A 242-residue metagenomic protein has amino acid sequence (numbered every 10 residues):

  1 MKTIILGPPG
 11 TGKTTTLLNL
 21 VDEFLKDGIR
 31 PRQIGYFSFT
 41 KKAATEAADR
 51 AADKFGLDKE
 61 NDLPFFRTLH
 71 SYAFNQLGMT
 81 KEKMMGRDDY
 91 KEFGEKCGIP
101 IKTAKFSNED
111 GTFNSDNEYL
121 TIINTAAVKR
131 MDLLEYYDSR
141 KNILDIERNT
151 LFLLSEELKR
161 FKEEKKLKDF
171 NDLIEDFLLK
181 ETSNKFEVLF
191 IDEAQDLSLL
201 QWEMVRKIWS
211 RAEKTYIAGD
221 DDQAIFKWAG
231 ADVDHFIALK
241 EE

Functional and structural regions predicted by a protein language model:
M1-E82: P-loop NTPase Walker
M1-G7, T15-T16, Q33, K105-F190 (+3 more regions): Accessory N-terminal region flanking or inserted into the helicase ATPase core in nucleic-acid motor proteins
P8-T11, F39-K42, Q195-E242: Conserved helicase motor core of SF1/SF2 NTP-dependent helicases
N19-K26, D49-D53, E175-T182, E203-S210 (+1 more regions): Short, well-ordered alpha-helices that flank and scaffold nucleotide-derived cofactor binding pockets
P31, E60-L63, K185, A212 (+1 more regions): A generic structural signal for alpha->beta connector loops
D53, E82-M84, D232-F236: Short, hinge-like loop/turn segments at secondary-structure boundaries
D62, H70-I99, I174-L179: Conserved P-loop NTPase motor core of helicases/translocases
G86-D110, A212-A224, K240-E242: Conserved phosphoryl-transfer catalytic core
